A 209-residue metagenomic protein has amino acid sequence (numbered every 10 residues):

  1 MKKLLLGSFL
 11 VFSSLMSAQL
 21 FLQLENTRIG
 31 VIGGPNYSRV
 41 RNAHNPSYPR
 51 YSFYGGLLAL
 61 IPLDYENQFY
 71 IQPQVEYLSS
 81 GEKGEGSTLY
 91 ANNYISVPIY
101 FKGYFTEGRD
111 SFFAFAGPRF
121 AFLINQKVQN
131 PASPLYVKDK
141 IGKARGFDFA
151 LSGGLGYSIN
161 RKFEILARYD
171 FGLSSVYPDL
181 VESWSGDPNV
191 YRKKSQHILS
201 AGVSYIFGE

Functional and structural regions predicted by a protein language model:
F21, L58-P62, Y100-Y104, G154-S158 (+1 more regions): Transmembrane beta-barrel domains of outer membrane proteins
L24-G30, N36-R39, P46-A91: Glycine- and aromatic-enriched membrane insertion/assembly motifs of diderm outer-membrane and organelle channel
E25-T27, S47-F53, A91-V97, R145-L151 (+1 more regions): Residues that define the transmembrane beta-barrel architecture of outer-membrane proteins
I29-G33, I71-V75, I99, A114-A116 (+3 more regions): Membrane-embedded beta-strand positions of outer-membrane beta-barrel proteins
P35-R39, I61, Y77-G81, N93 (+3 more regions): Transmembrane beta-strands of outer-membrane beta-barrel pores
R41-P46, K83-T88, Q126-P134, Y177-W184: Outer-membrane beta-barrel translocator domains and adjoining extracellular loop/strand segments of Gram-negative
E66-F69, R109, R161-I165: Repeated loop/turn-to-beta-strand initiation elements of outer-membrane beta-barrel proteins
K193-E209: Outer-membrane beta-barrel "beta-signal"
